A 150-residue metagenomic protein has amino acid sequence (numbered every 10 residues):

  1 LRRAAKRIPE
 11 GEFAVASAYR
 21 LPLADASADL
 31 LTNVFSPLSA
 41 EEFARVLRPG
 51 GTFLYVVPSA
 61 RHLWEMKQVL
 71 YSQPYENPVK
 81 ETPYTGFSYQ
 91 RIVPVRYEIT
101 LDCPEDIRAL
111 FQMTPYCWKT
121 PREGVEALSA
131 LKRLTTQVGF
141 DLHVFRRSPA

Functional and structural regions predicted by a protein language model:
A4-A5: Conserved SAM-binding loop
P9-L21: Conserved SAM-binding strand-loop segment of SAM-dependent methyltransferases
E12, S88-R91: Conserved beta-strand segments of alpha/beta enzyme cores
Y19-L31: A short acidic, Gly/Pro-enriched loop at the edge of an enzyme's catalytic core that lines a small-molecule cofactor
D29, V34-P37, V56: Residues lining the SAM
L38-L54: A short glycine-rich, Lys/Arg-flanked "PGG" loop and its adjoining helix->strand segment in the class I
T52-T85: Conserved class I S-adenosyl-L-methionine
V95-A150: Conserved Class I S-adenosyl-L-methionine
